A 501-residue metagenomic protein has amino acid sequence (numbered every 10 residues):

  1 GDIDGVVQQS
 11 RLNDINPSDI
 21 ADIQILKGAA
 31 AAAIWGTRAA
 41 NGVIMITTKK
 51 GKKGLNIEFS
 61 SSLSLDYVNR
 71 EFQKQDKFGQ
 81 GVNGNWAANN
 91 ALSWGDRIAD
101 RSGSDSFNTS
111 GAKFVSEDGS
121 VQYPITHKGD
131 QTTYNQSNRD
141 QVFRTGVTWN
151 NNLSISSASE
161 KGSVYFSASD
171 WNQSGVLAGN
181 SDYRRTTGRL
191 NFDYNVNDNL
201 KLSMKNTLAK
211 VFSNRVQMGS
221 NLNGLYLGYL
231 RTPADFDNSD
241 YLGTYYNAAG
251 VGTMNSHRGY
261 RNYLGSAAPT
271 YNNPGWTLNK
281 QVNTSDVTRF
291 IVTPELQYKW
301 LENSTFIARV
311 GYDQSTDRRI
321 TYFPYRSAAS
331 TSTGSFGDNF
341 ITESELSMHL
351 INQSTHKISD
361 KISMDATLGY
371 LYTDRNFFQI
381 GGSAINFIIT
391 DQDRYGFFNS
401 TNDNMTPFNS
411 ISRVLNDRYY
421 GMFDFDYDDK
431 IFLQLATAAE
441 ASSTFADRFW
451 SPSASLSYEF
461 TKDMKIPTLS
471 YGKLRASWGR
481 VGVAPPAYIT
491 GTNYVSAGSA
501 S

Functional and structural regions predicted by a protein language model:
G1-K27: Short acidic/polar hinge/loop motifs at secondary-structure boundaries that mediate gating or recognition
I20, G188-L190, S304, M348 (+4 more regions): Extended, hydrophobic alpha-helical segments in both membrane/secreted and soluble proteins
A33, A39-S61, H127-T132, L153: N-terminal periplasmic accessory domains that precede and gate Gram-negative outer-membrane beta-barrel machines
T48, V147, L153-S157, L190-Y194 (+6 more regions): Residues on the lipid-exposed face of transmembrane beta-strands in outer-membrane beta-barrel proteins
K53-T133, V176-R184, R189-I291, I307-D417 (+2 more regions): Surface-exposed loop/interface segments of Gram-negative outer-membrane beta-barrel transport/assembly proteins
D170-N172, L433-F445, A476-W478: Transmembrane beta-strand segments that form the barrel wall of outer-membrane beta-barrel proteins
